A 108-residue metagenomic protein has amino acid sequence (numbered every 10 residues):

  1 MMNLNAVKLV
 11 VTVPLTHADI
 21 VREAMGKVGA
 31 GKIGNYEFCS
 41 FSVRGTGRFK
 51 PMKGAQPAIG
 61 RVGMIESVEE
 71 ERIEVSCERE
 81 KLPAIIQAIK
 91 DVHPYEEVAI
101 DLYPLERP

Functional and structural regions predicted by a protein language model:
M1-P108: Hydrophobic structural segments
